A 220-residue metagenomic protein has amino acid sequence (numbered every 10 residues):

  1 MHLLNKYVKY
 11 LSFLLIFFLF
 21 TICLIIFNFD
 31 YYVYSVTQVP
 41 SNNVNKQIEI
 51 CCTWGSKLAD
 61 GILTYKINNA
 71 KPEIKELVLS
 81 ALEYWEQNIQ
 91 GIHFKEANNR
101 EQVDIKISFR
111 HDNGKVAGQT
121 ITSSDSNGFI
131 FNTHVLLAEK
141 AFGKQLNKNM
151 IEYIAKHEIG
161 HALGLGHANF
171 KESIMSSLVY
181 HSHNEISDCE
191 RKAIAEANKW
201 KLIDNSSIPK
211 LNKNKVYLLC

Functional and structural regions predicted by a protein language model:
M1-Y7: N-terminal Lys/Arg-rich, disordered targeting/topogenic segments
N5, S12-I74, L82, I121-S126 (+2 more regions): Disordered inhibitory propeptide/activation segment of secreted metzincin zinc metalloprotease zymogens, centered on
T21-Y31, D125-M150, G166-C220: Metalloprotease/metallohydrolase-associated module, dominated by Zn2+-dependent proteases
Y65, W85, H157-G160, M175 (+1 more regions): Divalent metal-coordination and catalytic microenvironments
K75-N169: Metzincin-family zinc-dependent endopeptidase catalytic domain
